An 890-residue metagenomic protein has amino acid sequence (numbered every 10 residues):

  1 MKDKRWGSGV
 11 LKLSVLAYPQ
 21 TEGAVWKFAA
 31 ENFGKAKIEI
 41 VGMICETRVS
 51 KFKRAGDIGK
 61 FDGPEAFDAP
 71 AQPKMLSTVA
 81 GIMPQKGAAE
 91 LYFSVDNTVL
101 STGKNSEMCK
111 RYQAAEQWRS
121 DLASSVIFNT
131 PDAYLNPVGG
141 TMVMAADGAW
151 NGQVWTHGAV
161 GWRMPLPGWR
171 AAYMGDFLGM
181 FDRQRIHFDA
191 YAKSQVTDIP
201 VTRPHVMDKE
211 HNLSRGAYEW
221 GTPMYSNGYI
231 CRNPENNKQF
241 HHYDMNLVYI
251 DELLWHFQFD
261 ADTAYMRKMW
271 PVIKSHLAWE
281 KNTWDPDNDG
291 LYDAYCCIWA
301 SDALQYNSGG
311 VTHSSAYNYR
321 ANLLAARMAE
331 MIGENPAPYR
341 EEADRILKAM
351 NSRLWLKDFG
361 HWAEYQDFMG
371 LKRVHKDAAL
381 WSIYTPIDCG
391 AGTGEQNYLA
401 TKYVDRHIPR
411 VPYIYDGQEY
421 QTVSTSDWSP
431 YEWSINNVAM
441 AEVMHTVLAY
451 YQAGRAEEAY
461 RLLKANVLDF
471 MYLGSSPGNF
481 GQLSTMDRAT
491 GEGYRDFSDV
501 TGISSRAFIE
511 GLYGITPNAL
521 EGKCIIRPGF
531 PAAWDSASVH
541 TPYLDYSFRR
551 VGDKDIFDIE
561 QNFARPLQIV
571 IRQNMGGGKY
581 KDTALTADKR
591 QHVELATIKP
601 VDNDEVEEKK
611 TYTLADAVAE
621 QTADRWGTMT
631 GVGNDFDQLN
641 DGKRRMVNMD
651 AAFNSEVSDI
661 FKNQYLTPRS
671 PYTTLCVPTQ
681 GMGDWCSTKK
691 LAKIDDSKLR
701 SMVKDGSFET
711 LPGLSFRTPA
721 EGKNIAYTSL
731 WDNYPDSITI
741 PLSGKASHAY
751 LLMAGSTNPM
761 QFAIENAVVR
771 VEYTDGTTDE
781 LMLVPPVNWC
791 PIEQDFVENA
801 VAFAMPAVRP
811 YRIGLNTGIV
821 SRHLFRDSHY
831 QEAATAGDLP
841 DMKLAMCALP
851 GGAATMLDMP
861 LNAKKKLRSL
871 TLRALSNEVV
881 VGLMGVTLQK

Functional and structural regions predicted by a protein language model:
M1-T21, H445-R625: Non-catalytic C-terminal accessory modules of carbohydrate-active enzymes
D3-R48, N322, L544-R565, Q573 (+4 more regions): Acidic, contiguous internal or C-terminal segments within carbohydrate-active enzymes that form a structured patch used
W6-K12, A17-W162, F181, K193-D198 (+6 more regions): Acidic/polar, glycine-enriched structural segments that form the non-catalytic walls/loops of the carbohydrate-binding
S77-N105, T156-H157, A217-V248, A278-D344 (+4 more regions): The feature captures the catalytic groove of carbohydrate-active enzymes
K110, A114, P137-V138, M180-S194 (+9 more regions): Extended, well-ordered alpha-helical scaffold segments
Q117-K268, V374-A391, N397-L399, E419-A453 (+2 more regions): Substrate-binding groove/exosite segments of carbohydrate-active enzymes
T202-P204, D285-A300, N307-H313, Y317-D405 (+8 more regions): Catalytic cores of carbohydrate-active enzymes
T613, A617-K890: N-terminal/edge-of-domain interface segments
